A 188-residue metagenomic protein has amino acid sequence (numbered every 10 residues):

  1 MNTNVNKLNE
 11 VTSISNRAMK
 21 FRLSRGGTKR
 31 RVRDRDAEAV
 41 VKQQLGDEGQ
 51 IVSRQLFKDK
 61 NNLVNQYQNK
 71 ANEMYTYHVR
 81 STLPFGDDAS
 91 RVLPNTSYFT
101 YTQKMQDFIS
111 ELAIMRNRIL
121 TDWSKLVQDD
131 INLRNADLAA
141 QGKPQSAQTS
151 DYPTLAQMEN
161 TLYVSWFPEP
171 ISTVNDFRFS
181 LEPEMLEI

Functional and structural regions predicted by a protein language model:
M1-I119: An N-terminal, globular interaction/scaffold subdomain
A89, L93-E187: Long amphipathic alpha-helical segments with strong coiled-coil/leucine-zipper propensity
